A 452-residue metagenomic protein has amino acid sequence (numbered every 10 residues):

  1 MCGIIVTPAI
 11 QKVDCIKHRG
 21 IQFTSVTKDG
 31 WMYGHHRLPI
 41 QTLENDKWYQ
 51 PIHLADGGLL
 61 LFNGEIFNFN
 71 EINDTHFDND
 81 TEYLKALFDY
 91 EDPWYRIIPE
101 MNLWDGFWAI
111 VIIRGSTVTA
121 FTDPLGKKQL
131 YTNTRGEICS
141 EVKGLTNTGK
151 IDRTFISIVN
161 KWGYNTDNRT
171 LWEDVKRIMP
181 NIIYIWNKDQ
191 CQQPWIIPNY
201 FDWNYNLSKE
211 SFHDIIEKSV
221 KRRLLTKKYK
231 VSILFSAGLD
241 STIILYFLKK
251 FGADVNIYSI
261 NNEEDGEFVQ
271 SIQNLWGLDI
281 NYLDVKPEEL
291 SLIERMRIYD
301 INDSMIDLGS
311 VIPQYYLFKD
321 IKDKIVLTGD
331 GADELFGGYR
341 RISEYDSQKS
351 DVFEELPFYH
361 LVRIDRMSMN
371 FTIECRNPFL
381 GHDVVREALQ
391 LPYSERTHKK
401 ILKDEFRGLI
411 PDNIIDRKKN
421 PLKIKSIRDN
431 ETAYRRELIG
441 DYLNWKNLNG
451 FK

Functional and structural regions predicted by a protein language model:
M1-E288, R295: Cysteine-centered catalytic environments shared across enzyme families
D80, W104, D152, S208 (+8 more regions): Hydrophobic (often cysteine-bearing) scaffold residues that line and stabilize catalytic clefts of nucleotide/cofactor
Y83-F88, I216-V220, I244-L248, I272 (+5 more regions): Structural preference for long, well-ordered alpha-helical segments in enzyme cores
Y83-L87, S157-N165, I312-Y316, V362 (+1 more regions): Short, hydrophobic/amphipathic alpha-helical patches that form generic packing surfaces within helical domains
F107-W108, K227-V231, Y282-R341, D351-E374 (+1 more regions): Conserved adenosine/adenylate-binding substructure
L130, E289-L292, L422-I427: Conserved catalytic loop of SAM-dependent methyltransferase domains
V175, S310, L327-T328, E334 (+1 more regions): Adenosyl-5′-phosphate
I342-D346: Glycine-rich, phosphate-binding/catalytic loops in enzymes
